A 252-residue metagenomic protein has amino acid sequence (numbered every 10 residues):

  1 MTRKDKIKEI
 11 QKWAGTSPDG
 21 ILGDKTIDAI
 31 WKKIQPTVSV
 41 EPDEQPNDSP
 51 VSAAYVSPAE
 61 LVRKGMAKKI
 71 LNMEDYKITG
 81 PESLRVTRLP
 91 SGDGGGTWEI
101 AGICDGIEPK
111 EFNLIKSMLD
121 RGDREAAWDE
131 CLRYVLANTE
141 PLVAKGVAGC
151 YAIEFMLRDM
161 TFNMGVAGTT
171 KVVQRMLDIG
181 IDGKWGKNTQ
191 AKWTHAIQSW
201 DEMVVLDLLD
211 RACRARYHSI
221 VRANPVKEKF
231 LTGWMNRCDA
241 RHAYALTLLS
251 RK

Functional and structural regions predicted by a protein language model:
M1-K252: Cell-wall polysaccharide-cleaving catalytic domain and substrate-binding groove, primarily in peptidoglycan/chitin
